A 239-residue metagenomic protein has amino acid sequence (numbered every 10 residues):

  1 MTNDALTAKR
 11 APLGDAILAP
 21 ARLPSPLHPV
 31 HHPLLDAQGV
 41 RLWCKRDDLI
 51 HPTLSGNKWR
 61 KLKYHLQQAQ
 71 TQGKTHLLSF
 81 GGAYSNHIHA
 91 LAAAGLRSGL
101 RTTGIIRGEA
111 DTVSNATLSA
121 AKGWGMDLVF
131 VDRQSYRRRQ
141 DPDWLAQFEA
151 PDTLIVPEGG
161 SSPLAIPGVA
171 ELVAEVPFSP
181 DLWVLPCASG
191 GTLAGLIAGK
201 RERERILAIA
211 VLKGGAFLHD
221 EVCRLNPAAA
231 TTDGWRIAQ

Functional and structural regions predicted by a protein language model:
M1-Q239: PLP-dependent amino-acid enzyme catalytic core
